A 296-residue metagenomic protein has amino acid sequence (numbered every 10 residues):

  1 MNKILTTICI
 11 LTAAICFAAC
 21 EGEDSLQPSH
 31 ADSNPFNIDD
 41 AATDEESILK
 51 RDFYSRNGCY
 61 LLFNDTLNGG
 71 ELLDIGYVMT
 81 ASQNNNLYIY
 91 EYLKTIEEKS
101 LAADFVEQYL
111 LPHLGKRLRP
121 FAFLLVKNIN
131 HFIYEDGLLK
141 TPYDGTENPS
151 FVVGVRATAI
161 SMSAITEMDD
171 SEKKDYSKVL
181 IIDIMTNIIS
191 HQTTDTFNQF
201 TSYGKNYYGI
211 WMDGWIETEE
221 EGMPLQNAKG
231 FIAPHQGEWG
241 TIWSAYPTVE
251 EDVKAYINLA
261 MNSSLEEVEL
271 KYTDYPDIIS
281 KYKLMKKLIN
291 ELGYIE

Functional and structural regions predicted by a protein language model:
M1-I8: Bacterial N-terminal signal peptides that target proteins for export
L11-T12: Repetitive helical segments and hydrophobic/amphipathic motifs
I15-A19: C-terminal motif of bacterial Sec signal peptides marking the signal peptidase cleavage site
C20-F105, H113, E269-E296: Acidic/polar, low-complexity intrinsically disordered N-terminal segments immediately downstream of a Sec signal
Y90-E98, M168-K173, E220, P234 (+2 more regions): Conserved aromatic-histidine-acidic binding/catalytic patches
Y90-W215: Acidic/His-rich structured neighborhood in mature extracellular/periplasmic domains
S202-A245: Acidic/His/Gly-enriched intrinsically disordered linker/tail segments that often contain short helix/coil "MoRF-like"
Q236-E296: A cross-kingdom marker for long, charged
